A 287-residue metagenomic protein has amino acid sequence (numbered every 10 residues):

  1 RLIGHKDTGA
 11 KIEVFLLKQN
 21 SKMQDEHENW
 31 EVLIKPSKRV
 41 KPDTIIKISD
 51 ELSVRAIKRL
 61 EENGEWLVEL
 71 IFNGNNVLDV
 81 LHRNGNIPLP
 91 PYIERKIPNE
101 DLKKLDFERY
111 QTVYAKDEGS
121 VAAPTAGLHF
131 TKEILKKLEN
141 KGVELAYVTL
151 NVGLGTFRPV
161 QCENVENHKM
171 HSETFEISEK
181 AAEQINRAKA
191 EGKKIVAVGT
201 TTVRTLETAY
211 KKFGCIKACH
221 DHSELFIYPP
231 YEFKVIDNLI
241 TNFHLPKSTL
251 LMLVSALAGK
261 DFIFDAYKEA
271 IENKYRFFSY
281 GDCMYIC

Functional and structural regions predicted by a protein language model:
R1-C287: Surface-exposed, charge/polar-rich loops and edge strands
